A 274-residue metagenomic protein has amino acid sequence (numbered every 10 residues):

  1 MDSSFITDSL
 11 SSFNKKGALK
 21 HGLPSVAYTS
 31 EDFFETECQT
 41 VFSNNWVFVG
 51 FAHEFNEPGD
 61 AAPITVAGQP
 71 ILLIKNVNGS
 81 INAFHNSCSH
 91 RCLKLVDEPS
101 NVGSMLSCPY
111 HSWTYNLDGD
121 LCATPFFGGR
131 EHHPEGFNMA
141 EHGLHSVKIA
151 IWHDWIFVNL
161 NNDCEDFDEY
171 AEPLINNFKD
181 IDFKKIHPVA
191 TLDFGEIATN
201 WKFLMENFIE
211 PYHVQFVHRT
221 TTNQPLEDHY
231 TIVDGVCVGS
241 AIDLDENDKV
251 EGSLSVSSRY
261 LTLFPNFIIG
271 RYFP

Functional and structural regions predicted by a protein language model:
M1-T40, V47, F137-I181: Replace "small metal-dependent catalytic modules" with "small catalytic or cofactor-binding modules
S25-D32, A52-P58, N223: Short secondary-structure junction/hinge motifs that connect adjacent elements
E37, S87-C88, L204: Short hydrophobic core segments
C38, S43-F48, G59-A61, P70: A common structural microfeature
F42-W46, L93, H213: Generic structural signal for secondary-structure transition and capping sites
S43-F55, F126-H133, L261-P265: Short Pro/Gly-enriched beta-strand edge/turn motifs at strand-loop
E54-N162, E169, P173: Rieske [2Fe-2S] iron-sulfur-binding domain
A150-I151, W155-P274: C-terminal catalytic domain of Rieske-type non-heme iron oxygenases
